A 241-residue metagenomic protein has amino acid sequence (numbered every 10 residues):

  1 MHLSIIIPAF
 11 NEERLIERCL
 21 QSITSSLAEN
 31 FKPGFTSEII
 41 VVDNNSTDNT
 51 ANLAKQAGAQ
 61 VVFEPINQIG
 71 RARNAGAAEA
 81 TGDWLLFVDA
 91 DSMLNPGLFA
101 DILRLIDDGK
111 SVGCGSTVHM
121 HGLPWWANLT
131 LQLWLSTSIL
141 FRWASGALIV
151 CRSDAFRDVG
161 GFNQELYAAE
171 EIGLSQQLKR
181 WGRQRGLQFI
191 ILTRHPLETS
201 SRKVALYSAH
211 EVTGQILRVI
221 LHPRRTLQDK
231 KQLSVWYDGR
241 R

Functional and structural regions predicted by a protein language model:
H2-S4, E38, G173: Cell-envelope/extracellular polymer assembly enzymes that use nucleotide-activated donors
E12-F31: Short, well-formed alpha-helical segments that are part of the catalytic scaffolds of diverse glycosyltransferases
R14-R18, T47-A57: Acidic helix N-cap motif at the loop->helix transition within catalytic regions of sugar-transfer enzymes
S22, D43-A51, S92: A conserved acidic beta->alpha catalytic loop
E64-A80: Glycine-rich, basic loop-to-helix element that forms the pyrophosphate-binding segment of sugar-nucleotide handling
L85: Short aromatic/hydrophobic "clamp" motif used to bind/position activated sugar donors
P96-W126: Conserved donor NDP-sugar-binding/catalytic core segment of glycosyltransferases
A155-G160, E165-G186: A short, conserved alpha-helix in the catalytic core of glycosyltransferases
